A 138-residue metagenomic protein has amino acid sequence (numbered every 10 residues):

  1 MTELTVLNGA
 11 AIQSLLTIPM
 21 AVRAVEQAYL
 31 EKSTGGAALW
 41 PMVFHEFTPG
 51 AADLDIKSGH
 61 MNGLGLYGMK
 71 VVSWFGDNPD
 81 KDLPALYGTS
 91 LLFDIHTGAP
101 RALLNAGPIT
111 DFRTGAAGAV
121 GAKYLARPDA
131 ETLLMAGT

Functional and structural regions predicted by a protein language model:
M1-I109, A117-A119, D129: N-terminal ligand-binding/catalytic initiation module
F112: Conserved phosphate-coordination/catalytic loops
G115-G118, A126-T138: Glycine-rich adenosine-cofactor-binding loop
K123: Acidic, Mg2+-coordinating catalytic modules of nucleic-acid enzymes
